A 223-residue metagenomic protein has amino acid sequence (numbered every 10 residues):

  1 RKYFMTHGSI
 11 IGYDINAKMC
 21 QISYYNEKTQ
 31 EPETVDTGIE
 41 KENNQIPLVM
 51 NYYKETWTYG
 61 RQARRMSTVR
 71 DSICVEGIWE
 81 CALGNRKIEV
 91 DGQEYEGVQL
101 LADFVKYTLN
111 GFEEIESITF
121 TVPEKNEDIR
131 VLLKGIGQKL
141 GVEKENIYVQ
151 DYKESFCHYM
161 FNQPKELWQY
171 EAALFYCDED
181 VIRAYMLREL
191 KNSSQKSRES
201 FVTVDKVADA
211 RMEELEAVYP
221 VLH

Functional and structural regions predicted by a protein language model:
R1-S9, K106-Y107, E114-I118, K139-V142: N-terminal glycine/serine-rich phosphate-binding loop of ATP-dependent small-molecule kinases, especially carbohydrate
F4-G38, F161-V204: Gly/Thr-rich phosphate-binding beta-strand-loop-beta motif of the actin/hexokinase/Hsp70
T37-V122, N126-I129, M212, E216-H223: Conserved phosphate-binding loops in N-terminal lobes of ATP-dependent enzymes of the actin/Hsp70/sugar-kinase
P47, D151-P164: Glycine-rich phosphate-binding/hydrolytic loop that grips phosphoryl groups
Y107-G111, I136, Y159-Q163: A generic secondary-structure signal
E114-C157: Glycine-rich phosphate-binding loop and adjoining helix at the ATP-binding site of ATP-dependent phosphoryl-transfer
Q195-E199, D205, R211-P220: Hydrophobic, helix-prone linear segments
